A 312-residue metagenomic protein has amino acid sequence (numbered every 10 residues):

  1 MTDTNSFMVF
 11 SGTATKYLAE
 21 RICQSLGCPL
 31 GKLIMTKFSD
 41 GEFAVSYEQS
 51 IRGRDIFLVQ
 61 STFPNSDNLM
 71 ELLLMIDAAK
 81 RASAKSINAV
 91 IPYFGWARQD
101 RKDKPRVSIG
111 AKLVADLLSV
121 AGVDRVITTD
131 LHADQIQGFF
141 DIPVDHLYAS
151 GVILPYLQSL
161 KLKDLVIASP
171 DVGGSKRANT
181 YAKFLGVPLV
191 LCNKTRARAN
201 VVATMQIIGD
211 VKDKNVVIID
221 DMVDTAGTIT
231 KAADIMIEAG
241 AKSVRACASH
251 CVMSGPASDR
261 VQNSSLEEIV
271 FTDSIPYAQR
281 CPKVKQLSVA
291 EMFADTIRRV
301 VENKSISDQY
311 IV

Functional and structural regions predicted by a protein language model:
M1-V312: PRPP-associated nucleotide enzymes
